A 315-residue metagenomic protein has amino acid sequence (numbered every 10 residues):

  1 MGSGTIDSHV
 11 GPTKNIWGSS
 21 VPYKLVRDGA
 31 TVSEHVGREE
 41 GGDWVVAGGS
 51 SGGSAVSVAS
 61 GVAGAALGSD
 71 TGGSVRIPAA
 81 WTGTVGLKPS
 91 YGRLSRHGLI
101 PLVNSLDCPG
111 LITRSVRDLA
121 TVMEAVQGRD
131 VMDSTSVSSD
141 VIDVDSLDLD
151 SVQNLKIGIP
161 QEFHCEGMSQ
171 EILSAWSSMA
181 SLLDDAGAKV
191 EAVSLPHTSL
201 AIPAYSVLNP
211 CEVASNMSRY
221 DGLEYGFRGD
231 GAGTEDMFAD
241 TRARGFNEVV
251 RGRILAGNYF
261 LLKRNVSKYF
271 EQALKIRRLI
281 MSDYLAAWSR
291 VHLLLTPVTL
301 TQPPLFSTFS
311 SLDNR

Functional and structural regions predicted by a protein language model:
M1-D107, E162, C211, T296-N314: Short glycine/serine-rich loop/turn segments
W44, S151-P160, C211-M281, T299-T301: Short helix-loop capping/hinge segments that flank enzyme active sites or metal/cofactor-binding pockets
A55, A59, K88, R117-E124 (+4 more regions): Predominant activation on well-ordered alpha-helical scaffold segments within soluble catalytic domains
V85-M179, T234-D240: A short helix-breaking turn/cap at a secondary-structure junction
P89-G92, R117, E124-M132, C165 (+7 more regions): Generic secondary-structure signature for well-ordered alpha-helical cores
D143-V144, M168-S194, Y225-D230, A239-T241 (+1 more regions): Acyltransferase
F260-K263, Y269, A287-S310: Active-site pocket-lining segment
